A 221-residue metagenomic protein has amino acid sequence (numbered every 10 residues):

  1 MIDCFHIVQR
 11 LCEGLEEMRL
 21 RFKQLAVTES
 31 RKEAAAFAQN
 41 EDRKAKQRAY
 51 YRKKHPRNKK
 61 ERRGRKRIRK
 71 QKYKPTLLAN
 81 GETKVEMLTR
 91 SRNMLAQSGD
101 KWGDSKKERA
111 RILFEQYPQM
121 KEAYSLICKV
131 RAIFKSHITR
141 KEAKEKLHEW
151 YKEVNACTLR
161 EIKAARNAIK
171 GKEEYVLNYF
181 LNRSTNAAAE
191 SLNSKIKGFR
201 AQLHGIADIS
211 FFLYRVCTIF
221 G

Functional and structural regions predicted by a protein language model:
M1-A36, E190: Conserved beta-strand -> loop -> alpha-helix junction used to position metal-binding or nucleic-acid-contacting
T28-G221: Acidic/histidine-rich catalytic cores and adjacent linkers of DNA breakage/strand-transfer/modification proteins
